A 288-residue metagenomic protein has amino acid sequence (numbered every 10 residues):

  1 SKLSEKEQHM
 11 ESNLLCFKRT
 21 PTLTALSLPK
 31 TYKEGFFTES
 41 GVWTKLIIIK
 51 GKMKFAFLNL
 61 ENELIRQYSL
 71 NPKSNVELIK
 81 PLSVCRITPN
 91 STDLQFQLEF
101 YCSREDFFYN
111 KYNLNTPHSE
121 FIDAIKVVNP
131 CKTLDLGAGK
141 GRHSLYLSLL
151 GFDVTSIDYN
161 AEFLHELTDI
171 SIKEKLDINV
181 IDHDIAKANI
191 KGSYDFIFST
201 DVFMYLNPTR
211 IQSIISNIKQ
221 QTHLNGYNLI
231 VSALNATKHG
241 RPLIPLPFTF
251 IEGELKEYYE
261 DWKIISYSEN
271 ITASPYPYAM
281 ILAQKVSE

Functional and structural regions predicted by a protein language model:
T22-S40: Conserved short histidine dyad/triad with adjacent acidic residue
T44-K54: Short, conserved beta-strand element in jelly-roll/cupin
E61-P81: Short acidic-glycine-tyrosine-enriched beta hairpin
K80-C102: Ligand-binding loop in jelly-roll beta-barrel domains
C102-V128, G139-I178, D182-G192, L206 (+3 more regions): Class I (Rossmann-like) S-adenosyl-L-methionine-dependent methyltransferase catalytic domain, capturing the SAM-binding
L136: Conserved beta-strand/loop positions that form the S-adenosyl-L-methionine
F198: A conserved beta-strand element that flanks and buttresses the S-adenosyl-L-methionine
D201-V202: Short catalytic micro-motifs in class I SAM-dependent methyltransferases
